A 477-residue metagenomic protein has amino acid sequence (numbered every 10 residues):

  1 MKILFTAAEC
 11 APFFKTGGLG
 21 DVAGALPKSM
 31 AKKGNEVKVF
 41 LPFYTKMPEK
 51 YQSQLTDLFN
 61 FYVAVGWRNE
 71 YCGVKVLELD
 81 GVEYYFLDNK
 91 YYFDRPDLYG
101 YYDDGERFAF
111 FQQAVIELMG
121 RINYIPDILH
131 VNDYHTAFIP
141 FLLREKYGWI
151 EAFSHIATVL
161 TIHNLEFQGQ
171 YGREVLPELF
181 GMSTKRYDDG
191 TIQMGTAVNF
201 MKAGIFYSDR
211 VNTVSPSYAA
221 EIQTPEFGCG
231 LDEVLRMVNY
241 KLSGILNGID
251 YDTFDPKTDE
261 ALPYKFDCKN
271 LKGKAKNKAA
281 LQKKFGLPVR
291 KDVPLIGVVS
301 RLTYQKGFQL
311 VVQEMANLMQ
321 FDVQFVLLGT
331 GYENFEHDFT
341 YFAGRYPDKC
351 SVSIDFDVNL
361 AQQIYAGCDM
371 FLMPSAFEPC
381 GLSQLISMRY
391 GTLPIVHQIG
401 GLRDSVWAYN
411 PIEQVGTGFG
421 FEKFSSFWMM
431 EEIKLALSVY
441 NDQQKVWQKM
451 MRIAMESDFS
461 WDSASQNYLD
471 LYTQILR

Functional and structural regions predicted by a protein language model:
M1-R477: Catalytic cores of nucleotide-sugar-dependent glycosyltransferases that transfer UDP/GDP/TDP-activated
